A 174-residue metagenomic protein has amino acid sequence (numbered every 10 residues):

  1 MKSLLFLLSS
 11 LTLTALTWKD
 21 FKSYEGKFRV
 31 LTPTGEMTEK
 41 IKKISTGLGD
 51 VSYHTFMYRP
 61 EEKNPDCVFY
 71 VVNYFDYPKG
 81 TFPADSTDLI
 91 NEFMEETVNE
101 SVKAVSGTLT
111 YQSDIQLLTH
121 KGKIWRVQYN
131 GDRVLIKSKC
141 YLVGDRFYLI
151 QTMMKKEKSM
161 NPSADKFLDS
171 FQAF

Functional and structural regions predicted by a protein language model:
S3-T12: Sec-dependent N-terminal signal peptides
L11-K19: Bacterial Sec-dependent signal peptides at the C-terminal "C-region" and cleavage site
D20-K22, R29-P60, M94-Y141: Signature of long, low-cysteine stretches enriched in small and polar/charged residues
Y24, T34-M37, I90-V105, G144-F174: Surface-exposed amphipathic alpha-helical segments
I41-K43, D50-V51, T81-A84, S159-A164: A short, polar/proline- and glycine-enriched secondary-structure boundary/capping micro-motif
T55-E92, L149-I150: A short acidic-to-branched-hydrophobic micro-motif
K63-C67, H120, C140-Y148: Short, solvent-exposed coil/turn segments at beta-strand boundaries
D76, Y129, M153-M154: Short beta-strand segments enriched in hydrophobic/aromatic residues within well-folded beta-rich domains
